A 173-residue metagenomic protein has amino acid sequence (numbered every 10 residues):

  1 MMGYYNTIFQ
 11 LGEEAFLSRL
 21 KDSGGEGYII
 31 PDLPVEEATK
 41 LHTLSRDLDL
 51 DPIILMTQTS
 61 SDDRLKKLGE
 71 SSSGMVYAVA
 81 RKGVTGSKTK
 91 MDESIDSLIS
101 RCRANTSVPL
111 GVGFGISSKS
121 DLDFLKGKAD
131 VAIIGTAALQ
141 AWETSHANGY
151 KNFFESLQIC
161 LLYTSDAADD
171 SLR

Functional and structural regions predicted by a protein language model:
M1-G3, D47-L55, A104-G113: Short beta-strand/loop segments at the ligand-binding rim of alpha/beta enzyme cores
M1-I29: Active-site beta->alpha loop and helix N-cap motifs at the rims of alpha/beta catalytic domains
M2-F9, P34-V35, M56-S60, V112-K119: Glycine-rich beta-to-alpha transition loops that act as phosphate-gripper elements at the mouths of alpha/beta enzyme
E26-E37, D51-Q58: Catalytic beta/alpha-barrel core
D63-K66, I116-A129: Catalytic cores of alpha/beta
A80-G86, A129-S145: Glycine-rich phosphate-binding active-site loops on the catalytic face of alpha/beta enzymes
A141-L162: C-terminal helical cap(s) of enzyme catalytic domains, especially alpha/beta-barrels
Y163-D170: Conserved small/polar residues in nucleotide/adenosyl-binding loops
